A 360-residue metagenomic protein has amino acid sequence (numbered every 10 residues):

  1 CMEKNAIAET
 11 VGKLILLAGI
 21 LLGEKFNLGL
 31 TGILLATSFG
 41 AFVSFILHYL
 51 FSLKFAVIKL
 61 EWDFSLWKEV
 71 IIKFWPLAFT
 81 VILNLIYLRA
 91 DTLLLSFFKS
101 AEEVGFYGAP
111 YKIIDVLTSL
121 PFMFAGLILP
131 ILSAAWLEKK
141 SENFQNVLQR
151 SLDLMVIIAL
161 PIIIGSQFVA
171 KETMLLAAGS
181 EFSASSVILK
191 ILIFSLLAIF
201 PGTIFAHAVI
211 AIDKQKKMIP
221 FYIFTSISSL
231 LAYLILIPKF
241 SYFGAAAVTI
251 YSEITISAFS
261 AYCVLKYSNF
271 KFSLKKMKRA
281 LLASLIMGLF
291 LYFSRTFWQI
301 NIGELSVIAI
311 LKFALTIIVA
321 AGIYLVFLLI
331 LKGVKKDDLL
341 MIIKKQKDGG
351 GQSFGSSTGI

Functional and structural regions predicted by a protein language model:
N5, E9, T37, E69 (+21 more regions): Residue-level signature of transmembrane alpha-helical cores of multipass secondary-active transporters and flippases
I7-K54, K73, I223-S229, Y242-C263 (+3 more regions): Hydrophobic alpha-helical transmembrane segments
L21, T80-L85, L234, I286-N301: Hydrophobic alpha-helical transmembrane segments in multi-pass integral membrane proteins
N27, R89, F98-A101, A211-D213 (+1 more regions): Helix-loop interface residues and adjacent transmembrane-helix termini in multi-pass membrane transporters, primarily
L30-T31, I46-L88, L127, I131-N146 (+1 more regions): Interhelical loop/hinge segments that connect adjacent transmembrane helices in multipass membrane
V57, F205-D213, A261-K276, G303: Alpha-helical transmembrane segments
F106-I223, T358: Specific pore-lining/lateral-gate transmembrane helices of multi-pass inner-membrane transport and insertion machines
Y292-I360: Membrane-proximal transmembrane or re-entrant/amphipathic helices at the cytosolic face
